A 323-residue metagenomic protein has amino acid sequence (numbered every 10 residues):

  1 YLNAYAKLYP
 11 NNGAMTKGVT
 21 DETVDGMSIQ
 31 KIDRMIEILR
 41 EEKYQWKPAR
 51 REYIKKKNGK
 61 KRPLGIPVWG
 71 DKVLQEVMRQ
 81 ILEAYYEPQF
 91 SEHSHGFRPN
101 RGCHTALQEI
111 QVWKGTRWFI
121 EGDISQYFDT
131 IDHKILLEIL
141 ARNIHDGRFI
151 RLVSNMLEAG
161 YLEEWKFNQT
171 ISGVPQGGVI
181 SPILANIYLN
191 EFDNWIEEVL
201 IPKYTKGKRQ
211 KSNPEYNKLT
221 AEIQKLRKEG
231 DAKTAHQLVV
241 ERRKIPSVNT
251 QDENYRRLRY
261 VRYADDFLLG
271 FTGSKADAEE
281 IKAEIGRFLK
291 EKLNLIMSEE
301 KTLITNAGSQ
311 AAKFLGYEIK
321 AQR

Functional and structural regions predicted by a protein language model:
Y1-V179: Conserved pre-catalytic core of RNA-dependent polymerases
A4, V24-M27, L184-L189, R323: Short hydrophobic alpha-helical segments that form membrane-spanning helices or hydrophobic packing faces of helical
D21, L295-M297, I319: Residue-level detector of short coil/turn "hinge" positions at structural boundaries
A49-R51, F119, D266, F314-E318: Broad gene-expression machinery/nucleic-acid interaction feature
E52, K301-L303: Residue-level "edge-of-site" marker
P63-L64, L74-Q75, D129-I131, E197 (+3 more regions): Short helix/loop capping segments that flank catalytic or ligand/cofactor-binding pockets
E92-H93, F97-R98, T105-M297, I304 (+1 more regions): Conserved polymerase palm-domain catalytic core
L303-R323: Acidic/histidine-rich catalytic neighborhood
